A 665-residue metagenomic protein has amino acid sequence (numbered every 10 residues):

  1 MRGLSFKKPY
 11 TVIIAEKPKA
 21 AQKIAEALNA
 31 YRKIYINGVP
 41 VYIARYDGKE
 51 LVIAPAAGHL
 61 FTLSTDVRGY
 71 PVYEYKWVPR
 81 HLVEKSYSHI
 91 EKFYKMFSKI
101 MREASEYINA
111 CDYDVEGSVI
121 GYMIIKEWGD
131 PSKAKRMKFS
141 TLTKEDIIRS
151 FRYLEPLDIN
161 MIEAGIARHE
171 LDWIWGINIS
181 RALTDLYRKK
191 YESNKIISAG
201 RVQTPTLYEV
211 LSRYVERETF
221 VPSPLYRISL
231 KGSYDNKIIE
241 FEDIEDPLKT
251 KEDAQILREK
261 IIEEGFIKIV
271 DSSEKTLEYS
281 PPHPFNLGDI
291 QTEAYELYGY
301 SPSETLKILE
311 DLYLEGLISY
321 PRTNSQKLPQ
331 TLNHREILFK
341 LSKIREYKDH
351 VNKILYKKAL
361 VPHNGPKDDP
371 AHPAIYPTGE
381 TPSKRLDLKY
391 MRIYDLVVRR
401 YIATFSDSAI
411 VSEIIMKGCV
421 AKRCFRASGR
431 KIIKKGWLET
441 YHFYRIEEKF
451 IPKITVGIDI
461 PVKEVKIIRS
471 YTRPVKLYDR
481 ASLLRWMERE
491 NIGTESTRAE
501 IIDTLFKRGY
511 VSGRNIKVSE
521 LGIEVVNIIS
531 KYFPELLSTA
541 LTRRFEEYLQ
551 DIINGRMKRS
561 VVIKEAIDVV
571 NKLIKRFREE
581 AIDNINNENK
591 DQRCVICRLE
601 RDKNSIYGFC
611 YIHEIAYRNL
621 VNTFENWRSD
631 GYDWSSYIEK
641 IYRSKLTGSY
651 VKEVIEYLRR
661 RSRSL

Functional and structural regions predicted by a protein language model:
M1-I177, K463: Intrinsically disordered, low-complexity regulatory segments
R2-K7, W175-I196, C597: Glycine-rich loop/turn
R2-V12, Y42, I90, E127 (+3 more regions): Basic, low-complexity terminal or inter-domain segments flanking catalytic cores
K17, D311-E315, T504-R508: Basic amphipathic alpha-helical segments that dock to polyanions
A20, I24, H89-I100, E116-I124 (+24 more regions): Helical mechanochemical/support elements of P-loop NTPase systems and associated helical scaffolds
A30-I36, Y107, K268-D271, D349 (+1 more regions): Short secondary-structure junctions
G48-H89, N194-L314, E346, K357 (+4 more regions): Long, highly charged, low-complexity internal segments
C111-Y113, T292, R322: Short glycine-centered, acidic/aromatic-flanked micro-motifs in structured strand/loop junctions that mark active-site
